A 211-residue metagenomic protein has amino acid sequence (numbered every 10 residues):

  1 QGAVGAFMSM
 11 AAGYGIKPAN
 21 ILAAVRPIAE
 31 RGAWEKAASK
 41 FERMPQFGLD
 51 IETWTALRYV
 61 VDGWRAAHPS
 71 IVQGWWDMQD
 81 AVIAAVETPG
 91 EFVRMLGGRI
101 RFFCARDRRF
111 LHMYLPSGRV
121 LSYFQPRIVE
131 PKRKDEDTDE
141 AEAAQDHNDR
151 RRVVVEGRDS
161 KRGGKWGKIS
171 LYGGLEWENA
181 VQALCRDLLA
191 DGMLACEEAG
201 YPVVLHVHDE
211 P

Functional and structural regions predicted by a protein language model:
Q1-G173: Electropositive nucleic-acid-contacting surfaces
P18-N20, L188-H208: Active-site palm subdomain of RNA-directed nucleic acid polymerases
R108-F110, G118, G200-Y201, V207-E210: Active-site lining segments that contact anionic ligands and/or coordinate catalytic metals
V154-E156, R162, A180-L184, E198: Acidic/histidine-rich catalytic cores and adjacent linkers of DNA breakage/strand-transfer/modification proteins
I169-N179, H206-P211: Glycine- and acidic
G174-L194: Conserved pre-motif C helix in the palm subdomain of viral-like polymerases
